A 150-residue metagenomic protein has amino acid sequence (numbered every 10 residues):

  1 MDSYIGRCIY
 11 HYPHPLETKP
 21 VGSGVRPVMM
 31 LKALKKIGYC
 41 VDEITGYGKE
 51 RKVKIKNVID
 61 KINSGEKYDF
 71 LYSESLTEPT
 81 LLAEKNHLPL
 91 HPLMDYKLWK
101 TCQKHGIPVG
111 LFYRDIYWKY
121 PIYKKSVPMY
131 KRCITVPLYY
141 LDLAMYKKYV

Functional and structural regions predicted by a protein language model:
M1-K49, I55, E66, H105: N-terminal subdomain of nucleotide-sugar transferases
H14-E17, G48-K49, L76-P79, R114-K119: Short, solvent-exposed loop/turn segments at secondary-structure junctions
P15-S23, E78-L93, I122-K131: Short, flexible/disordered intra-domain loops and linkers
V53-I59, L93-L98: Short alpha-helical segments and helix-capping/turn motifs at coil-helix boundaries
V53-K54, P121-Y123: Short Asp/Glu-rich motifs
I62-M94, H105-F112: Short N-terminal targeting/anchoring amphipathic segment
L93-K104, K131-V150: Membrane-proximal helix-turn-helix segments that form the acceptor-binding/catalytic region of lipid-linked
K100-L111, K119-P121: Long, mid-chain structured domain cores
